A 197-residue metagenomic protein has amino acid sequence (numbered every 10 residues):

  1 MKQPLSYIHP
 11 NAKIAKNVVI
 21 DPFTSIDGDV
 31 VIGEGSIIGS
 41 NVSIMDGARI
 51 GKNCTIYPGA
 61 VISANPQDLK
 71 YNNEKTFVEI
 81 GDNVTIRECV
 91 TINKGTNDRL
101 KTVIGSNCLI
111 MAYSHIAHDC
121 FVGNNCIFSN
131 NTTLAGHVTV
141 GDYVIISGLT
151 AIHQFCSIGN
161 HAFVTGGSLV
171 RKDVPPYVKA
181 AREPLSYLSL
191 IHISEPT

Functional and structural regions predicted by a protein language model:
K2-A181: Structural signal for interior beta-strand "rungs" in well-ordered beta-sheet cores of soluble enzyme domains
R182-S186: Mobile beta-alpha loop/short-helix "lid" or hinge segments that flank ligand
L188-T197: Residue-level detector of conserved catalytic or cofactor/ligand-binding positions in enzyme active sites
